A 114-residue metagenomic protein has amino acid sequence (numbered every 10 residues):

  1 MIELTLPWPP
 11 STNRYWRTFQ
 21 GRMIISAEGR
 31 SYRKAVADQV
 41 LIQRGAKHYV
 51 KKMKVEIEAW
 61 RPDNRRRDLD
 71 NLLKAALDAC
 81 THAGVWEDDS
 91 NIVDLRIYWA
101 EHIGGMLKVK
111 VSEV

Functional and structural regions predicted by a protein language model:
M1-V114: Acidic, proline/glycine-enriched N-terminal capping motif
